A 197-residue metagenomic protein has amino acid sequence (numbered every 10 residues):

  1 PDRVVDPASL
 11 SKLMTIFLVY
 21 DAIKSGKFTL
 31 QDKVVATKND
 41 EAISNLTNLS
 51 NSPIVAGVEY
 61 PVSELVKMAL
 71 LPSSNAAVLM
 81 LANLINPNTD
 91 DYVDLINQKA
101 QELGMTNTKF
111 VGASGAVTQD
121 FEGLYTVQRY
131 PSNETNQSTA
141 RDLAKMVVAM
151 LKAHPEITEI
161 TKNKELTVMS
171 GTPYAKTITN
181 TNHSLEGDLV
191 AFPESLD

Functional and structural regions predicted by a protein language model:
D2-P7, L49-A56, E64-M68, V78-N88 (+1 more regions): Second-shell loop/turn segments in exported
D6-V34, N45, L143: Active-site SXXK
S9-S11, K38-D40, V58, L70 (+2 more regions): A mature extracytoplasmic/lumenal domain signature
M14, L18, K33-T37, L70 (+3 more regions): Soluble periplasmic/extracytoplasmic beta-strand elements of cell-envelope proteins
D21-N39, H154-N163: Short, well-structured active-site flanking segments
L30-V55, I96-K109: Active-site helix/loop module of the DD-peptidase/beta-lactamase fold, centered on the serine-lysine SxxK catalytic
A42-L79, T179-D197: Conserved catalytic neighborhood of penicillin-recognizing serine enzymes
N83-D197: Penicillin-recognizing serine hydrolase domain
